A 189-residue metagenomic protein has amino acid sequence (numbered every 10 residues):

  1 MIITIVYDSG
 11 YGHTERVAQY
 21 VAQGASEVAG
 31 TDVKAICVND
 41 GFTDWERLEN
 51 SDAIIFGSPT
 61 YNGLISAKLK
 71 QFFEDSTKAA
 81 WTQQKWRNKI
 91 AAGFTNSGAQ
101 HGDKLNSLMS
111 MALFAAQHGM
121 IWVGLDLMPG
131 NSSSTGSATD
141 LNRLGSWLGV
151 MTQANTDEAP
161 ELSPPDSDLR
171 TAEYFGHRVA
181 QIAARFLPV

Functional and structural regions predicted by a protein language model:
M1-W86, T135, E158-V189: N-terminal beta1-alpha1-beta2 submodule of the flavodoxin-like/Rossmannoid cofactor-binding fold
Y11-H13, S58, L64, D103 (+4 more regions): Gly/Ser/Thr-rich helix-start
A53, A91, Q153-T156: Short capping/connector residues at structural and topological boundaries
G63-A67, N88, N96, L125 (+1 more regions): Generic structural "secondary-structure junction" signal
I90-N142: Short, glycine-/small-residue-rich phosphate/pyrophosphate-handling segment
F94-N96, T156-E161: Short, local alpha-helical segments
A138-A154: Short glycine/proline-rich, acidic loop/turn segments that cap or connect secondary-structure elements
